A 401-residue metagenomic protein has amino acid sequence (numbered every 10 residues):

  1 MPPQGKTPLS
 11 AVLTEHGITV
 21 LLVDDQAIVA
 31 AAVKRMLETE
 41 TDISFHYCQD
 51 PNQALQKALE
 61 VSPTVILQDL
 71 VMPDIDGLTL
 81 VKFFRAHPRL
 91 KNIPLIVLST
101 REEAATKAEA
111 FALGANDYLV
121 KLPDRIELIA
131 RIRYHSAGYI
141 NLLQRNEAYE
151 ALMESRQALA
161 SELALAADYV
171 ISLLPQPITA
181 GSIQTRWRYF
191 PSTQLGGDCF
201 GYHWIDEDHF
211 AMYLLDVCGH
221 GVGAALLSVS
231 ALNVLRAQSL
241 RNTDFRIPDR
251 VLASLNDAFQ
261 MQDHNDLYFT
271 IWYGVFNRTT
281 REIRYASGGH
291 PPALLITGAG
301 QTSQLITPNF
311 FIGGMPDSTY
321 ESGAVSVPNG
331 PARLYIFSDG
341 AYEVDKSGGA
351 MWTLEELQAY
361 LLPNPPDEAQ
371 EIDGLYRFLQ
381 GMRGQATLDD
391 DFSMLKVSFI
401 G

Functional and structural regions predicted by a protein language model:
L13-T19, A27-H46: Two-component/phosphorelay signaling modules centered on CheY-like receiver
D24, D69, S99: Active-site residues of response regulator receiver
V61-L67, V71-M72: Active-site beta3 strand of CheY-like receiver
P73, K82, K91, S99 (+3 more regions): The feature encodes the CheY-like receiver
A148-Y335, G384-G401: … and, occasionally, acidic/histidine-rich disordered N-termini of signaling adaptors
P328-Y335, A341-G401: C-terminal catalytic subdomain
